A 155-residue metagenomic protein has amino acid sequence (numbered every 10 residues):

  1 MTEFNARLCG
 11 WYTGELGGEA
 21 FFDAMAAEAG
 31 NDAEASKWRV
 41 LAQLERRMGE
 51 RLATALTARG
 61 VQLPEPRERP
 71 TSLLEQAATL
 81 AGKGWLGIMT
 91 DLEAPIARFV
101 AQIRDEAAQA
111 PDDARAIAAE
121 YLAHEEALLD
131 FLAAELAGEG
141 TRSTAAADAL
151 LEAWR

Functional and structural regions predicted by a protein language model:
M1-R155: Non-heme di-metal
